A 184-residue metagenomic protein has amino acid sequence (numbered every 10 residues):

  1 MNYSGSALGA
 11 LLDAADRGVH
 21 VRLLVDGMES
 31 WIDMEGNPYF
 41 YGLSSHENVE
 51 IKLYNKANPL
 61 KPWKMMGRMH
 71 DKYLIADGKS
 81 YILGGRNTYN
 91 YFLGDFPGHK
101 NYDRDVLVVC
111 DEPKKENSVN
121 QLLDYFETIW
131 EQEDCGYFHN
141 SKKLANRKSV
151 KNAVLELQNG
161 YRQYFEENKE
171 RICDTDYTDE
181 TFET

Functional and structural regions predicted by a protein language model:
M1-E50, P59-D71, A76-T184: Charged, low-complexity intrinsically disordered terminal segments
L53-N55: Short loop/edge segments at beta-strand edges and connector loops that shape dinucleotide/nucleotide cofactor-binding
